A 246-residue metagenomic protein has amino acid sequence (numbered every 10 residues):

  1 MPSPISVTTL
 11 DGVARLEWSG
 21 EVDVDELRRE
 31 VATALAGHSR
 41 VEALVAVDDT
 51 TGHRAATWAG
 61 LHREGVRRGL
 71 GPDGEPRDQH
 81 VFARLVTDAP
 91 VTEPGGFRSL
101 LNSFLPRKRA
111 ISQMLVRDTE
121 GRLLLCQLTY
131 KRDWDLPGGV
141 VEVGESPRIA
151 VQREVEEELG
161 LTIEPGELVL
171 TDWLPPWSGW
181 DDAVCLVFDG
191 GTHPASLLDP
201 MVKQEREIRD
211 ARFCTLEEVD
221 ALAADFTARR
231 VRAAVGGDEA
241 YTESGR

Functional and structural regions predicted by a protein language model:
P2-P4, S99-L123, V140: Conserved N-terminal beta-strand and adjoining loop/helix that marks the start of the Nudix/MutT-like hydrolase domain
T8-V31, L44, W134-G139: Conserved acetyl-CoA binding element of GNAT-fold acetyltransferases
V22-L35, R54, W58, P147-Q152: Conserved acetyl-CoA-binding loop-helix of GNAT-fold acetyltransferases
A36-V47: Conserved GNAT acetyl-CoA-binding A-motif
A46, T50-R54, D118-E158: Conserved Nudix-box catalytic region and its N-terminal flanking loop in Nudix hydrolases and closely related
G60-R77: Conserved catalytic-core motifs of GNAT/GCN5-like acyltransferases
Q79-Q113: Acidic, metal-coordinating catalytic segment for phosphate/diphosphate chemistry, firing primarily on the Nudix
V141-E164, D172-F226: Unchanged
